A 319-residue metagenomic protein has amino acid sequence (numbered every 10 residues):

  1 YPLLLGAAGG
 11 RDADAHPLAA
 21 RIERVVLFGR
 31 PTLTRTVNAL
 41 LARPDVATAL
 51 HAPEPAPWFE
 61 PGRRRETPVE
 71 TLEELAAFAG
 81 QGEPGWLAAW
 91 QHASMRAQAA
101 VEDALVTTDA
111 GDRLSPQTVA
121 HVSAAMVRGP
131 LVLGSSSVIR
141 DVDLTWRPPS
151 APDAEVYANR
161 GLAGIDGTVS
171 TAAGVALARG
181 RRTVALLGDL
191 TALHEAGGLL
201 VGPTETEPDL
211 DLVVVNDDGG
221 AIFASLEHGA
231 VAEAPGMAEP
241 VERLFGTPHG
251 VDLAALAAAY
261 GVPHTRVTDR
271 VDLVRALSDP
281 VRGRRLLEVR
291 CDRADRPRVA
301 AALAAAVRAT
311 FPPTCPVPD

Functional and structural regions predicted by a protein language model:
Y1-E60, P148-R181, L193-L200, F245 (+1 more regions): Glycine-rich, anion-gripping cofactor-binding loops and their flanking helix/strand elements in enzyme active sites
Y1-L4, A56-P68, A221-V231: Glycine-rich, charge-decorated loop segments at or immediately adjacent to ligand/cofactor-binding or catalytic sites
A15, A19, R30-T34, E83 (+10 more regions): Generic structural signal for well-ordered, non-membrane alpha-helical segments in soluble metabolic enzymes
P17-E23, L41-R43, S123-R128, S150 (+2 more regions): Flexible, charged surface loops at secondary-structure boundaries
V26-P31, H51-E54, L133-S137, L187-G188 (+1 more regions): Structural motif
T48-A88: Terminal amphipathic helices with adjacent charged low-complexity linkers/tails
Q91-R179: Active-site diphosphate/adenylate-binding microenvironment
D141, W146-D319: Thiamine diphosphate
